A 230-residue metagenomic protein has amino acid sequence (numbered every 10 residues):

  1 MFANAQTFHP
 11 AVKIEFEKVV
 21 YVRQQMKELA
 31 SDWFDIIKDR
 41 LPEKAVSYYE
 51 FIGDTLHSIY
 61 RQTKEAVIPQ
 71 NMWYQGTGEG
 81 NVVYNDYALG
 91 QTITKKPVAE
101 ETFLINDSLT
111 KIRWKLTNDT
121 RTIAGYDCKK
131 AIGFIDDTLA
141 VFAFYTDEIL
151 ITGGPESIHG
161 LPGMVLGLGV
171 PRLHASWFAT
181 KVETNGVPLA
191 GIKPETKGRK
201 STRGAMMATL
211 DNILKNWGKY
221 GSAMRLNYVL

Functional and structural regions predicted by a protein language model:
F2-A5: Sec/Tat signal peptide C-region and signal peptidase I cleavage site
T7-L230: Extended soluble regions of mature proteins
